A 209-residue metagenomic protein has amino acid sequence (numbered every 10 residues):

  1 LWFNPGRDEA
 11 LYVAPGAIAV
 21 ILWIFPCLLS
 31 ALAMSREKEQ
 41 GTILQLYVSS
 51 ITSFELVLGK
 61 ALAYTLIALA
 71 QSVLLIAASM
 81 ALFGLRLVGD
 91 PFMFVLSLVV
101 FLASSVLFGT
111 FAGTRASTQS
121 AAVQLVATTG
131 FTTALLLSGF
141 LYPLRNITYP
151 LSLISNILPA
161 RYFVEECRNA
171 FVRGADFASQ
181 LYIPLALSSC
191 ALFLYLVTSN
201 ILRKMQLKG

Functional and structural regions predicted by a protein language model:
L1-V73, S79-F94, A121, R173-G209: Transmembrane helix-boundary elements of multi-pass transport/secretion proteins, especially ABC-type permease modules
I76, R86-G209: Membrane-spanning alpha-helical segments of multipass transporters and channels
